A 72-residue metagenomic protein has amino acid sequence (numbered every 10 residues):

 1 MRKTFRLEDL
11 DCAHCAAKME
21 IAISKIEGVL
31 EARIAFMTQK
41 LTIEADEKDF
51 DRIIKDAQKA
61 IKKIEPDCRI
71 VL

Functional and structural regions predicted by a protein language model:
M1-L72: Flexible metal-binding regulatory segments at protein termini and peripheral loops
